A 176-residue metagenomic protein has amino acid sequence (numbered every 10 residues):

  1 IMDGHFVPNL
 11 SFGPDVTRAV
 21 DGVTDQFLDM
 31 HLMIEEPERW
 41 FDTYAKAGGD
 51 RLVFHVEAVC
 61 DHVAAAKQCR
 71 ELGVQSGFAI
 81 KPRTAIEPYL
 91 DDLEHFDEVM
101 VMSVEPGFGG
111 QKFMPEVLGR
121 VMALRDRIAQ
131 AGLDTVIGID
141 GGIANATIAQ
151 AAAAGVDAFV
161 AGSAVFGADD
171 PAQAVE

Functional and structural regions predicted by a protein language model:
I1-F12, V104-K112, S163-V165, D169: Glycine-rich, proline-tolerant flexible connector loops at the mouths of alpha/beta enzymes
I1-G4, M33-P37, E57-V59, K81-R83 (+3 more regions): Active-site beta-loop-alpha junctions enriched in small/polar residues
H5-E36, I148-V165: A short alpha/beta connector and helix-capping loop motif
G13, T17, P37, H62 (+5 more regions): Aromatic/hydrophobic pocket-lining residues that form the small-molecule binding cavity in soluble enzyme cores
V23, F27, R39-T43, G49-V136: Conserved anion-binding
G48, G73, S103, T147 (+2 more regions): Conserved functional loop/turn residues at catalytic and ligand-binding sites
V136-I139, N145-I148, A158: Active-site-adjacent loop and "lid" segments of alpha/beta metabolic enzymes
A152, F166-E176: C-terminal helical cap(s) of enzyme catalytic domains, especially alpha/beta-barrels
